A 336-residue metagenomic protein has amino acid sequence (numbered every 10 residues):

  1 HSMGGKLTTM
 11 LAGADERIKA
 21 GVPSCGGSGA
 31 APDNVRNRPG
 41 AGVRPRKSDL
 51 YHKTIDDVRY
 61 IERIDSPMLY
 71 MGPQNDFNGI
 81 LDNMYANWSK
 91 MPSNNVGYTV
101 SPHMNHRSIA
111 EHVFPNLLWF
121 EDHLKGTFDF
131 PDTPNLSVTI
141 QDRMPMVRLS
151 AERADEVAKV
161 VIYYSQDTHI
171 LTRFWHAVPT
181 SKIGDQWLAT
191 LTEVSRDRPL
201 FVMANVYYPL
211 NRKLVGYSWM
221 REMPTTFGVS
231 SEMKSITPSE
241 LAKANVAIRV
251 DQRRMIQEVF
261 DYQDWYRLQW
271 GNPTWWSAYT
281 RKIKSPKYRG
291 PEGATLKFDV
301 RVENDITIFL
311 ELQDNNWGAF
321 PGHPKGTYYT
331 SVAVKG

Functional and structural regions predicted by a protein language model:
H1-P45, D49: Primarily recognizes the serine-hydrolase "nucleophile elbow" in alpha/beta-hydrolase and SGNH/GDSL folds
A30-K90: The feature captures the conserved acid-bearing segment of alpha/beta-hydrolase catalytic domains
M91-S108: Catalytic histidine neighborhood in serine/cysteine hydrolases with alpha/beta-hydrolase-type architecture
E121-Y164, H176-L188, E240-Q252, E292: Surface beta-strand/loop "capping" patches
E156-T168, R173, L200-A204, I308-L312: Beta-strand-rich binding/interaction modules
D197-N211: Short, aromatic- and glycine-rich surface loops/edge beta-strands on solvent-exposed regions
V250-R281: Short carbohydrate-recognition loop motifs
N272-G336: Extracellular ligand-binding interfaces
